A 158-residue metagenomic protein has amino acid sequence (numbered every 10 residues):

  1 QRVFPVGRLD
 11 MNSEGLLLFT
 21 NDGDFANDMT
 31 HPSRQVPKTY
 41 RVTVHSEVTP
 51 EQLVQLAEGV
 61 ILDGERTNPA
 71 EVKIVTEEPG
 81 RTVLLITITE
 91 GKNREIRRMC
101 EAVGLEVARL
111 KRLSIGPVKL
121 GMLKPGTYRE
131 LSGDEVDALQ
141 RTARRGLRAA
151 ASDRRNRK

Functional and structural regions predicted by a protein language model:
Q1-K158: Basic, flexible Lys/Arg- and Gly-enriched helix-loop patches that mediate nucleic-acid binding at interfaces with rRNA
